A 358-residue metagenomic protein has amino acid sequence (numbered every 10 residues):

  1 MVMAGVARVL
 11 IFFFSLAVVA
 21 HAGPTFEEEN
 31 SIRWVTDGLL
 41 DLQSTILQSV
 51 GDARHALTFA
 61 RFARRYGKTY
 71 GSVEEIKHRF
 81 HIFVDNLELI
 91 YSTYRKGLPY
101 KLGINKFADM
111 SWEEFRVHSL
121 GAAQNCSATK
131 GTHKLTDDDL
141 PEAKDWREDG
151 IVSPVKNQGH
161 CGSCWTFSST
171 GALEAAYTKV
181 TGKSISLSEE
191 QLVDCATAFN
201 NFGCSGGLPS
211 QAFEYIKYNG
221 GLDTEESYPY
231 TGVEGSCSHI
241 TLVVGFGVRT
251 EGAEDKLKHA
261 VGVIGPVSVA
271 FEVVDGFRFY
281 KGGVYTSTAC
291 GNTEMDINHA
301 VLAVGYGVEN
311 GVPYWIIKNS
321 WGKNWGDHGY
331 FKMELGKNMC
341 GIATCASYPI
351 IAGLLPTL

Functional and structural regions predicted by a protein language model:
V2-L358: Catalytic-core signature of thiol
